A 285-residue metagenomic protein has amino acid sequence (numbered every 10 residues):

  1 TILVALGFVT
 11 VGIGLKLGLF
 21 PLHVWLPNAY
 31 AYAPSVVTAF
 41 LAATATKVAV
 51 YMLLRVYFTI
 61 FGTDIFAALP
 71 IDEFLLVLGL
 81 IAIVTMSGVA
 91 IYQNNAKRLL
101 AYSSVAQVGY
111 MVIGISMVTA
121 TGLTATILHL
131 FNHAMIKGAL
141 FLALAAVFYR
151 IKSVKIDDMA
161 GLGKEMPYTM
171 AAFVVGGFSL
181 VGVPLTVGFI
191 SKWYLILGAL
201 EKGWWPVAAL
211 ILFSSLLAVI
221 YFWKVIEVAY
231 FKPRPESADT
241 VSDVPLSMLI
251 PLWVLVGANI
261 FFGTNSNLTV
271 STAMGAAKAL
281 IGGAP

Functional and structural regions predicted by a protein language model:
T1-W193, L197-V219, W223: Hydrophobic transmembrane alpha-helices and their helix-loop junctions in integral membrane proteins
A33, K164-T169, K224-P285: Cytoplasmic/organellar membrane-interface segments at the starts of transmembrane helices in multi-pass inner-membrane
